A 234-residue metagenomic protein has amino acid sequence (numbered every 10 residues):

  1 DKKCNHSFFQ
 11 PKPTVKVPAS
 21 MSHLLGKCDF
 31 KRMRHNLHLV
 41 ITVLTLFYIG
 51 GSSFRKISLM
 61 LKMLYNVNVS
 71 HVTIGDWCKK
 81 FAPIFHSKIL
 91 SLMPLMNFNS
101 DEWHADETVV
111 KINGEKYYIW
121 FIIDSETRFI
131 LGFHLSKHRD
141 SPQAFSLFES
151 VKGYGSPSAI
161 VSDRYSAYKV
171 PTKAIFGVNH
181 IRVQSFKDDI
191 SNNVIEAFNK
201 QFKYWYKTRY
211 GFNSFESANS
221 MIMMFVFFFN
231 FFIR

Functional and structural regions predicted by a protein language model:
D1-Y48, V69-S70, D76: Basic, short loop/linker segments at the boundary and entry of helix-turn-helix/winged-helix-like folds
Y48-S52, N113-K137, F148, F198: Short conserved beta-strand segments at catalytic cores or DNA/RNA-binding microdomains of nucleic-acid binding
F54-V67: DNA-recognition alpha helix
N68, D76-F98: Short, basic alpha-helical nucleic acid-contact segments in DNA-binding proteins and DNA transaction factors
D76-K80, F133-Y154: Active-site beta-loop-alpha junctions of metal-dependent nucleic acid enzymes, especially the RNase H-like/DDE
M96-I112, F121-I123: Two-metal-ion RNase H-like nuclease active-site motif
S156-K169: Acidic/histidine-rich, metal-coordinating catalytic segments
V194-R234: Charged alpha-helix within mobile-element recombinases
